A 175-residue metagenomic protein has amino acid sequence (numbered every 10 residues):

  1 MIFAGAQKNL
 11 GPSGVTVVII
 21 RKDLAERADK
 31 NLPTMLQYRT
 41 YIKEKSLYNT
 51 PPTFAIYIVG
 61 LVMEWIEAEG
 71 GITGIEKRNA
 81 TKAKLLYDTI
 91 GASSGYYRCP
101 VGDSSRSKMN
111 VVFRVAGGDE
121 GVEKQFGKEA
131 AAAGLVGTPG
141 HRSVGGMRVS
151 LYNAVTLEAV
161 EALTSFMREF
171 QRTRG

Functional and structural regions predicted by a protein language model:
M1-F3: Internal gly/pro-rich beta-alpha loop/helix module that stabilizes soluble enzyme cofactors or their anionic handles
A6-Y87, G102, T173-G175: Active-site C-terminal subdomain of aminotransferase-like
I20, F113-G117, L151-N153: Short beta-strand-to-loop capping motifs
Y87, R106-N110, V144-G146: Active-site lining segments that contact anionic ligands and/or coordinate catalytic metals
T89-S93, Q125-G134, F166-T173: Generic non-transmembrane alpha-helical segments
Y96-P100, G134-G140: A short linear hydrophobic-aromatic micro-motif
Y97-A130: Conserved PLP-binding catalytic core of the aspartate aminotransferase-like
A132, H141-G175: PLP-dependent enzyme catalytic core of the Aspartate aminotransferase-like
